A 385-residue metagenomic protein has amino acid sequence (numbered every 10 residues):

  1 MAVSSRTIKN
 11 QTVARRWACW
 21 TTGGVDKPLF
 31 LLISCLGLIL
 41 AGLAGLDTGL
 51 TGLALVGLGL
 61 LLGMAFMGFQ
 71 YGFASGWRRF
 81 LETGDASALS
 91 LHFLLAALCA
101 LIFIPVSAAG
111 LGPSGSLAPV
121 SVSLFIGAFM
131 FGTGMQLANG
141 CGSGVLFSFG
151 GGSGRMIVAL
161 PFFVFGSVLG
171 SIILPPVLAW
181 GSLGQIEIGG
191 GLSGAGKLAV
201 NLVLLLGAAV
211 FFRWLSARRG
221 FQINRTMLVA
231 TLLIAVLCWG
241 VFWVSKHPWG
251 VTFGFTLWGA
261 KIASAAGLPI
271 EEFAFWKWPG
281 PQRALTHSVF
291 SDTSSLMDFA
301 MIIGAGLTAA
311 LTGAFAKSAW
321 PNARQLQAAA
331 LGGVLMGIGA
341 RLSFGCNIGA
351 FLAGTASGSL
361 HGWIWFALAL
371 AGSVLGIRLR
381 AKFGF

Functional and structural regions predicted by a protein language model:
A2-F385: Membrane-interfacial helix-loop segments of redox and metal-homeostasis proteins, especially TM-loop-TM junctions
